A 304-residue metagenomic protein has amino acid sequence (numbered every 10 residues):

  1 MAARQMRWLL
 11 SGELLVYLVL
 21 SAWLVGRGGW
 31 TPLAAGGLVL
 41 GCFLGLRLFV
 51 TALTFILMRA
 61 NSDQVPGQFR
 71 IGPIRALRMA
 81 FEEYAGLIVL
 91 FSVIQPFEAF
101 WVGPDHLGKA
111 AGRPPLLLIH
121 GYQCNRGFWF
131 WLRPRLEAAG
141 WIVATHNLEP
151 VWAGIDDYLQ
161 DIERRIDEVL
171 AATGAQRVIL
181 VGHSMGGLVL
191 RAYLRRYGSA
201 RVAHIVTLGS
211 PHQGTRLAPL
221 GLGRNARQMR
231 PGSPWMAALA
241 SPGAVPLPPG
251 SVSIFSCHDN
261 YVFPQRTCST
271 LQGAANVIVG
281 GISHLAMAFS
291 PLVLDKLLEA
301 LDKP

Functional and structural regions predicted by a protein language model:
M1-L116: Flexible, membrane-associating and regulatory peripheral segments of lipid-active enzymes
M6, L117-G127, W131-L247, S253-I254 (+1 more regions): Serine-dependent carboxylesterase/thioesterase catalytic core of lipase-like alpha/beta-hydrolase/SGNH enzymes
G112-P114, P246-S251, Q272-A275: Short, proline-enriched alpha-helix->beta-strand connector loops that line the catalytic pocket of alpha/beta-hydrolase
H146-E149, V277-A286: Short glycine-rich catalytic loops that host catalytic nucleophiles or stabilize transition states across multiple
I155, I282-P291: Catalytic histidine-centered segment of alpha/beta-hydrolase-like enzymes
G232, A237, P242-G243, S269 (+3 more regions): A hydrolase-biased, glycine/serine/histidine/acidic-enriched motif that marks catalytic-domain neighborhoods in diverse
C257-A275: Conserved loop-alpha-helix segment in the C-terminal half of the alpha/beta-hydrolase fold that carries the catalytic
A288-A300: Post-His helix in hydrolase/transferase enzymes
